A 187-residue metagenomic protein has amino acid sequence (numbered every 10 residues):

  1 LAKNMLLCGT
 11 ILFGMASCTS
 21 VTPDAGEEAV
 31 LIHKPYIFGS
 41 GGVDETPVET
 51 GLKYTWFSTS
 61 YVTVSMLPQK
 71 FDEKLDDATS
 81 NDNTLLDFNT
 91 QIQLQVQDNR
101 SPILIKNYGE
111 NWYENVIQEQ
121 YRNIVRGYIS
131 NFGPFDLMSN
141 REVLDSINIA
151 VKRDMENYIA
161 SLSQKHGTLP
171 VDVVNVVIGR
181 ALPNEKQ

Functional and structural regions predicted by a protein language model:
L1-L6: Bacterial N-terminal signal peptides that target proteins for export
L7-L12: Hydrophobic helical h-region of N-terminal Sec-dependent signal peptides in bacterial secretory/periplasmic proteins
T19-G127: Hydrophobic membrane-anchoring helix/hairpin
T79-D82, D87-F88, Q93, Y113-K186: Amphipathic, coiled-coil-like alpha-helical scaffolding segments used for oligomerization/assembly
